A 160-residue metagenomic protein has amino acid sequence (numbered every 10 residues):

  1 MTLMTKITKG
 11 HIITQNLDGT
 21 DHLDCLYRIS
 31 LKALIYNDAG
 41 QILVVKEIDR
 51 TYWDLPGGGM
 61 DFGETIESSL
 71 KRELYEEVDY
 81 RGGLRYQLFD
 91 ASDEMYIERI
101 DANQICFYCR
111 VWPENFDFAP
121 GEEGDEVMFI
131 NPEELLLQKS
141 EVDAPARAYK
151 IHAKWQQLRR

Functional and structural regions predicted by a protein language model:
M1-K32: Acidic, metal-coordinating catalytic segment for phosphate/diphosphate chemistry, firing primarily on the Nudix
I29-L31, G40, N103-I105, D125: Change "...and in nucleic-acid phosphodiester-cleaving endonucleases..." to "...and in nucleic-acid processing enzymes
I35-Y36, V44, C109, F129: Conserved hydrophobic "DFG−1" position in protein kinase catalytic cores
N37-E77: Conserved Nudix-box catalytic region and its N-terminal flanking loop in Nudix hydrolases and closely related
Q41-I42, E114-F118: Short helix-loop capping/hinge motifs at secondary-structure junctions, enriched in acidic/polar residues
T51-Y52, G121-R160: Nudix hydrolase/Nudix homology domain
Y80-A91: A short coil-to-beta-strand element that immediately follows conserved catalytic motifs
D93-F116, M128: Active-site-adjacent beta-strand/loop module that shapes the phosphate/pyrophosphate-binding cleft
